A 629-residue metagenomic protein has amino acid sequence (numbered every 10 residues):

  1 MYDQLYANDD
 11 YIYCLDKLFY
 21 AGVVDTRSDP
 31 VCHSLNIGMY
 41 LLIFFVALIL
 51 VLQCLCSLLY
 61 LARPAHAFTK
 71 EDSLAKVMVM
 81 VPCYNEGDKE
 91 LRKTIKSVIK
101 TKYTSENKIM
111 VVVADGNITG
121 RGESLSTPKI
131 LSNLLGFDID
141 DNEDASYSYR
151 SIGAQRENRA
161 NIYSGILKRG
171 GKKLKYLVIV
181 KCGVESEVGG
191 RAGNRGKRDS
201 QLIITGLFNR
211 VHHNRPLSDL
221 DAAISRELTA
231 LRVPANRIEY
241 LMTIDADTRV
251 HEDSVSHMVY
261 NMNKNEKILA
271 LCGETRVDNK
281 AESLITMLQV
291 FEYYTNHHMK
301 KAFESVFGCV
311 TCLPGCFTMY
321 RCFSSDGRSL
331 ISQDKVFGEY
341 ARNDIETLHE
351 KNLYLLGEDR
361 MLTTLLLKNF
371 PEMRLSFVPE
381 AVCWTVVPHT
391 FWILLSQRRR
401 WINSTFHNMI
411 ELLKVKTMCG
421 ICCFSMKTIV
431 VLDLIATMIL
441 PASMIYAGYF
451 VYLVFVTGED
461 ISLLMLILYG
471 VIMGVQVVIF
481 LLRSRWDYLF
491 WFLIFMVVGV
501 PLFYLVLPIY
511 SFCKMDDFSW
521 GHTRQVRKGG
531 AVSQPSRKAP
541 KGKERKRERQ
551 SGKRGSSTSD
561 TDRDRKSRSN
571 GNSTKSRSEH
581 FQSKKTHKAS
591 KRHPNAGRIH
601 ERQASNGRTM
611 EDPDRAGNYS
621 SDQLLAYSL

Functional and structural regions predicted by a protein language model:
M1-N8: Extracytoplasmic/lumenal ectodomains and periplasmic regions of secretory and membrane proteins
N8, A21-N36, F307-G308, V386-L502 (+1 more regions): Basic/Trp-rich segment in TM-proximal cytosolic loops or flexible interdomain/linker regions
C14-H33, I37-Y40, L61-C423, V431 (+10 more regions): Non-transmembrane catalytic domains and loops of membrane-associated enzymes and transporters that build or traffic
M39-S57, V498-I509: Alpha-helical membrane-embedded segments
A47-L58, F450, V475-F480: Alpha-helical transmembrane segments
L52-A67, Y488-F490, M515-W520: Juxtamembrane/interface segments at transmembrane-helix termini
Q550, E579-F581, K585-I599: Proline-rich, Ser/Thr-phosphoregulated intrinsically disordered regulatory regions in large mammalian
